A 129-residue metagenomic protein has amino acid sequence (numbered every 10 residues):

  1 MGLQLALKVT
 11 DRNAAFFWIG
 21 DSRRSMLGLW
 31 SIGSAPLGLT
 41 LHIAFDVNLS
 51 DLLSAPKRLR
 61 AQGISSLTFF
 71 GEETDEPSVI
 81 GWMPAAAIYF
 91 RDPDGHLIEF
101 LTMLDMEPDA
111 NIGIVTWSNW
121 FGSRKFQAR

Functional and structural regions predicted by a protein language model:
M1-S25: Core segments of cupin and vicinal oxygen chelate
L3, I64, F100: Short glycine/serine/threonine/alanine-rich loop segments
S22-S25, S34-L37, N48-L52: Short, charged/polar surface micro-motifs in flexible loops or helix N-caps
M26, E99-F100: Short glycine-/small-residue motifs
G38-I43: Eukaryotic phosphotyrosine signaling hubs
A44-P93, L97, D105-I114, F121-R129: Vicinal oxygen chelate
